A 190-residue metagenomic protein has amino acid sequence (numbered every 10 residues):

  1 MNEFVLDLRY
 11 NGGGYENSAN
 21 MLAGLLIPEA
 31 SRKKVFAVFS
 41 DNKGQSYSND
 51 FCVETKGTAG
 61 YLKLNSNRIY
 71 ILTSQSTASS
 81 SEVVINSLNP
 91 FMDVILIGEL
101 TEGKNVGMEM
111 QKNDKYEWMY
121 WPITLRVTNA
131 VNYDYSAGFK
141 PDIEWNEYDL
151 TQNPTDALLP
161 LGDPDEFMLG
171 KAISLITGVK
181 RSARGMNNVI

Functional and structural regions predicted by a protein language model:
E3, G12-I190: C-terminal "post-core" interaction segments
R9: Active-site beta-strand/loop signature of hydrolases that rely on acidic residues for catalysis
